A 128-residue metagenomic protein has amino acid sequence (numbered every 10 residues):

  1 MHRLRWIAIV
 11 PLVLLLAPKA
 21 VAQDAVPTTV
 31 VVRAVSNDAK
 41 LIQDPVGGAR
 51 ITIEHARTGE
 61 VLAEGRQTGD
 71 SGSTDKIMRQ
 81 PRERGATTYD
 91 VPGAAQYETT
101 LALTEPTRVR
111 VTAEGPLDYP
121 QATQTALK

Functional and structural regions predicted by a protein language model:
I7-L15: Bacterial N-terminal signal peptides
P18-A22: Sec/Tat signal peptide C-region and signal peptidase I cleavage site
Q23-T28: Boundary of Sec targeting at the N-terminus
R33-Q43: Short amphipathic, basic-aromatic surface patches that mediate peripheral association with negatively charged
Q43-R50: Short coil-to-beta strand junction motifs in C2/discoidin
I53-H55: Conserved aromatic beta-strand anchor motif in extracellular beta-sandwich/beta-rich domains
T58-V109: Tryptophan-paired
T104-P106, A113-Q124: Short acidic/polar inter-strand loop motif in beta-rich domains
